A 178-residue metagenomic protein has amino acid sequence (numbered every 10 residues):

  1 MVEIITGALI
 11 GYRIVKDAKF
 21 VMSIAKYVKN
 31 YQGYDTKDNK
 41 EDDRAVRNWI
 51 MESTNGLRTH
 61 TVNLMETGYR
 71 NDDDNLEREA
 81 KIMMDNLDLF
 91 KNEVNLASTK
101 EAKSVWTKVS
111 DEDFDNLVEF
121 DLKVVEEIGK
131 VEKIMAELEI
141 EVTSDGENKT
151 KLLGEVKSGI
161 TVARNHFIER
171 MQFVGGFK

Functional and structural regions predicted by a protein language model:
V2-Y69: Leu/Val/Ala/Ile-rich N-terminal alpha-helices, chiefly Sec-type signal peptides and the beginnings
F20, V46-S53, T61, N86-F90 (+3 more regions): Aromatic-enriched hydrophobic runs in primary sequence
V62-G154, S158: Charged linear interaction tracts used for macromolecular binding and regulation
N148-V174: C-terminal amphipathic alpha-helix
